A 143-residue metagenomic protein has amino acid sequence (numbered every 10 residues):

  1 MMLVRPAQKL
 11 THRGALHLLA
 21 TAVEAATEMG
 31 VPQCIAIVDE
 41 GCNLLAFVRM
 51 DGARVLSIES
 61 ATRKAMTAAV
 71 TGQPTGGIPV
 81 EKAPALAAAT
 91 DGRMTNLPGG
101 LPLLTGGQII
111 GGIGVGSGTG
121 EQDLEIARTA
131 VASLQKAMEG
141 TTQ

Functional and structural regions predicted by a protein language model:
M1-Q143: Flexible, solvent-exposed loop/hinge segments and secondary-structure transition points
